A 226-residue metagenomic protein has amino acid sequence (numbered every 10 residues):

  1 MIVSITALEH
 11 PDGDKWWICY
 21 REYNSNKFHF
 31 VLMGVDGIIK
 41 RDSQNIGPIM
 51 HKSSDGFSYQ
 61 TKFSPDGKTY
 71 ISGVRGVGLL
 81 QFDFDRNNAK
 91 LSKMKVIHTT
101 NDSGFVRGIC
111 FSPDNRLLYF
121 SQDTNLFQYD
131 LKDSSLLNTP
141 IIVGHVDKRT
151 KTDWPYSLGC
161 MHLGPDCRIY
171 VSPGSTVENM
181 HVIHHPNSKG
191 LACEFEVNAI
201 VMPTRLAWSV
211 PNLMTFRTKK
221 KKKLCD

Functional and structural regions predicted by a protein language model:
M1-F84, K90-V96, D102-D226: Beta-propeller fold recognition
